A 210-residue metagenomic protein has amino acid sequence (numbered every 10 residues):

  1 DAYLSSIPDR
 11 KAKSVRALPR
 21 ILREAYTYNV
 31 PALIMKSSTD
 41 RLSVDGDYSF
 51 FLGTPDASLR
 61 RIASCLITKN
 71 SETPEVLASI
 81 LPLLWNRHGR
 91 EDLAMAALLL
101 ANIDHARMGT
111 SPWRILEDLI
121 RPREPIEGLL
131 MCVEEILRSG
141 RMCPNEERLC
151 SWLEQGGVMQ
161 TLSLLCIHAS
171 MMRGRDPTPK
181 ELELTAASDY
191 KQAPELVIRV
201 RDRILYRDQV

Functional and structural regions predicted by a protein language model:
D1-V210: Alpha-helical scaffold domains
